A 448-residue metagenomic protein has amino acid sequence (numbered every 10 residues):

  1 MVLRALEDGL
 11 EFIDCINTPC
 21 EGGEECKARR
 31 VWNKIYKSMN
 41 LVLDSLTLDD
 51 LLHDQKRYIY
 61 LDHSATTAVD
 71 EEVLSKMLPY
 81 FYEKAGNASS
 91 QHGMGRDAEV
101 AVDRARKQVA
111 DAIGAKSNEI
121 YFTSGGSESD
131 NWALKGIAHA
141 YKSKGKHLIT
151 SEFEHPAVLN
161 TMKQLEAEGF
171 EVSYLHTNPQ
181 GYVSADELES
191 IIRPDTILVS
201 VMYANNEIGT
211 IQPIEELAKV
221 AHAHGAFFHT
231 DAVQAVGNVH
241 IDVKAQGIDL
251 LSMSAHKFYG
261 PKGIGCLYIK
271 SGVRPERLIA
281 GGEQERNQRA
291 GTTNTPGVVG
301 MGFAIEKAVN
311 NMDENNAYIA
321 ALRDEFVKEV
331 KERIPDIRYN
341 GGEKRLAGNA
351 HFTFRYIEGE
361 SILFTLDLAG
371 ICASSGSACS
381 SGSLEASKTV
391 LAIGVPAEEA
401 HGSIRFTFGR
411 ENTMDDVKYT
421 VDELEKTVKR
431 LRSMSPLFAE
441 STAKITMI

Functional and structural regions predicted by a protein language model:
M1-K56: Non-DNA-binding regulatory cores of transcription-related proteins, predominantly C-terminal effector-binding
R57-I448: Pyridoxal 5′-phosphate
